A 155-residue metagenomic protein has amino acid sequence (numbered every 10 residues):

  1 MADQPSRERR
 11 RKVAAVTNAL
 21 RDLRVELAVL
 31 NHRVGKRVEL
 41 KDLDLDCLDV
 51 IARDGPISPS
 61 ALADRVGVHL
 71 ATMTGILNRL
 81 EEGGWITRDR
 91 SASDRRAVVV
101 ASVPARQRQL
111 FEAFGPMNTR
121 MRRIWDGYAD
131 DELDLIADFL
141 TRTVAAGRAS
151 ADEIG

Functional and structural regions predicted by a protein language model:
M1-R7, D130-G155: C-terminal regulatory/oligomerization modules of transcriptional regulators
M1-V38: N-terminal leader segment of winged-helix/HTH proteins
L30-H69: N-terminal helix-turn-helix DNA-binding core of bacterial DNA-binding proteins
P56-V98: Canonical helix-turn-helix DNA-binding module
E81-D134: Charged, amphipathic alpha-helical coiled-coil/dimerization segments
